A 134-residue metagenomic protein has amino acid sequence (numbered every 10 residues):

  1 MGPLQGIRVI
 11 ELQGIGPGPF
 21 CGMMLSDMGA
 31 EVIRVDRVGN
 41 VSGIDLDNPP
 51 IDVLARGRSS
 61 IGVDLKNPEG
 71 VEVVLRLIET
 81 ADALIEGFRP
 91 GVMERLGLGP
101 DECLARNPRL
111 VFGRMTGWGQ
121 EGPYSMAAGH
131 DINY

Functional and structural regions predicted by a protein language model:
M1-Y134: N-terminal helix-loop segment corresponding to the beta1-alpha1 unit of nucleotide/adenylate-binding folds
